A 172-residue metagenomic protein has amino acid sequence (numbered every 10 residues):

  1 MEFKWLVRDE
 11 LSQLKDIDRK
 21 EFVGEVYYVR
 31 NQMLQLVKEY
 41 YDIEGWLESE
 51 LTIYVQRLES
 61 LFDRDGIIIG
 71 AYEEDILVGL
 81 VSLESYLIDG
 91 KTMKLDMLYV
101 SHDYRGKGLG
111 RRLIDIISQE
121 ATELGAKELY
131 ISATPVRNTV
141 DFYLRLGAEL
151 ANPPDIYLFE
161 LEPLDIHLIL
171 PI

Functional and structural regions predicted by a protein language model:
R8-D9, D16-T92, D96, S101 (+1 more regions): Acetyl-CoA-dependent GNAT
Q13-D16, R57, R112, I116 (+1 more regions): Alpha-helical elements of Rossmann-like donor-binding domains used by nucleotide-donor carbohydrate transfer enzymes
I88, R112-E128: Conserved acyl-CoA
V100, G106-Q119, L144-R145: Conserved acetyl-CoA-binding loop-helix of GNAT-fold acetyltransferases
Y130, T134, L144, E149-I166: Conserved catalytic-core motifs of GNAT/GCN5-like acyltransferases
T139: Helix-turn-helix
